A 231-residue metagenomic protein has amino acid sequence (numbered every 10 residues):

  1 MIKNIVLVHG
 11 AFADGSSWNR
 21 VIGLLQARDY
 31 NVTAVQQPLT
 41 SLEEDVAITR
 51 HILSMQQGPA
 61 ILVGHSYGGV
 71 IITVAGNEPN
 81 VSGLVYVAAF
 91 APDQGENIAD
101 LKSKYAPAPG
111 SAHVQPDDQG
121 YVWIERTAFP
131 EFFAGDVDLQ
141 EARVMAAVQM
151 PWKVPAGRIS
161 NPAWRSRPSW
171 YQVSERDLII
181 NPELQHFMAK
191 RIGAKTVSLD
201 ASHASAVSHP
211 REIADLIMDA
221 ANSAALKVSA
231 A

Functional and structural regions predicted by a protein language model:
I2-E43, A60-I61, V74: Conserved HGGG/HGGXW glycine-rich cap/lid loop of the alpha/beta-hydrolase fold
V8-G10, H65-S66, A89, S174: Glycine-rich His-Gly loop
E43-A60: Conserved acidic catalytic loop of the alpha/beta-hydrolase fold
V63-G68, I72: Gly/Ala-rich beta-loop-alpha elbow adjacent to hydrolase catalytic centers
N77-R126, K153, M188, S229: Flexible "cap/lid" loop of the alpha/beta hydrolase fold
D118-W164: Conserved alpha/beta-hydrolase catalytic His-Asp/Glu region
M150-R211, D215, N222: Conserved serine/cysteine hydrolase catalytic core
